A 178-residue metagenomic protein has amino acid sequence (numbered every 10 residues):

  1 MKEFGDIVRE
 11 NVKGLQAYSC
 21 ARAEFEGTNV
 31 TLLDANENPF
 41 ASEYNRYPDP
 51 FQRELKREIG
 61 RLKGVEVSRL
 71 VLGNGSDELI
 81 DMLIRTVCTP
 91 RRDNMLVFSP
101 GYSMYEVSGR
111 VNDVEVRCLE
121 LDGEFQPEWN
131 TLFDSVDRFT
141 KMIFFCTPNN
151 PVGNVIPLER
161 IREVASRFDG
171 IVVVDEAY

Functional and structural regions predicted by a protein language model:
M1-L62: N-terminal "arm"/small-domain region of PLP-dependent enzymes with the aminotransferase-like
F4, T86-C146: PLP-dependent aminotransferase-like
N11, N29, E66-R69, E115-R117: Conserved beta-strand segments of alpha/beta enzyme cores
E37, Y102, Y178: Short, glycine/acidic-enriched loop or turn micro-motifs at the edges of active sites
A41-E43, I80-D81, Y105-E106, V152-G153: Glycine/Thr-rich phosphate-binding loops of Rossmann-like dinucleotide-binding domains
K56-N94, N112: Phosphate-binding glycine-rich loop
G123-Y178: Active-site phosphate-binding strand-loop segment of PLP-dependent enzymes
